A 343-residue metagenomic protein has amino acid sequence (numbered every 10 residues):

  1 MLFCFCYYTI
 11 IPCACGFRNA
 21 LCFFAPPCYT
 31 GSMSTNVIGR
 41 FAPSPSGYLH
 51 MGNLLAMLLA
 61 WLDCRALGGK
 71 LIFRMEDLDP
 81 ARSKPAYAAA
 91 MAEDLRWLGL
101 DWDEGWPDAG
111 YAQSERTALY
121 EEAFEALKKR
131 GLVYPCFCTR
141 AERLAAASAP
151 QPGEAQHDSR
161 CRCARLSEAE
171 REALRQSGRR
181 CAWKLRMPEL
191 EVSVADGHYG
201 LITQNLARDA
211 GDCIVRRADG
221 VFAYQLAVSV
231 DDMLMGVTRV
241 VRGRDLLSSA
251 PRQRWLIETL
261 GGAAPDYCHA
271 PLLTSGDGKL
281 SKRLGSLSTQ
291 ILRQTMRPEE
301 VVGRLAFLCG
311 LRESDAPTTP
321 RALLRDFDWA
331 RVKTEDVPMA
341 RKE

Functional and structural regions predicted by a protein language model:
C4-C6, C13-C15, C22, C28 (+7 more regions): Generic recognition of cysteine residues
F5-P12, F17-S46, A66, L71 (+4 more regions): Non-catalytic terminal extensions that flank enzyme cores
F24, V37, Y111, W183 (+1 more regions): A broad, low-specificity signal marking well-ordered, structured residues that form hydrophobic/aromatic
M33-P150, R244-G262: N-terminal Rossmann-like or analogous alpha/beta NTP/dinucleotide-binding catalytic cores that position adenine
H50, Q113-L119, S177, L226 (+4 more regions): Noncatalytic linker/hinge segments flanking ATPase motor cores
Y87-A88, A92, R96-I202, D209 (+1 more regions): Active-site neighborhoods of enzyme catalytic cores
A141-S281, S286-L292, R341: Active-site cores that bind ATP or allylic diphosphates and position pyrophosphate for catalysis
